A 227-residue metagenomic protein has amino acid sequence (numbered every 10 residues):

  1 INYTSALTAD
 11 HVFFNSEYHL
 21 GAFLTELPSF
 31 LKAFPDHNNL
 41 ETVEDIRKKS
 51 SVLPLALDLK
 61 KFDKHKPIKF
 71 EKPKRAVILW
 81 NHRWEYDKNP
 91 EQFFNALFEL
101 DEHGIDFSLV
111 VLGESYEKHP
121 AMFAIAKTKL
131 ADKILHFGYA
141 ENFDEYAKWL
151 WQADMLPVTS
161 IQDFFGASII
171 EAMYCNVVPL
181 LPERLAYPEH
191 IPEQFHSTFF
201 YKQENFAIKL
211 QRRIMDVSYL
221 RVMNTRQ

Functional and structural regions predicted by a protein language model:
L7-K66: Donor nucleotide-sugar binding/catalytic pocket of nucleotide-sugar-dependent glycosyltransferases
E44, A121-D144: Nucleotide-activated donor-binding/catalytic signature segment of Leloir-type glycosyltransferases, i.e., the conserved
K69-E99, L109-L112: Conserved donor-binding/catalytic core segment of Leloir-type glycosyltransferases
F94, I105-F123, L135-Y139: Glycosyltransferase donor-sugar binding loop
A147-A153: Short alpha-helical donor nucleotide-sugar binding micro-motif in glycosyltransferases
I161: Aromatic "clamp/platform" in nucleotide-sugar-dependent glycosyltransferases that forms part of the donor/acceptor
V178-L181: Short hydrophobic beta-strand element within catalytic cores of glycosyltransferases and related nucleotide-activated
P188-R213: Change "using UDP/GDP/dTDP sugars" to "using nucleotide sugars
